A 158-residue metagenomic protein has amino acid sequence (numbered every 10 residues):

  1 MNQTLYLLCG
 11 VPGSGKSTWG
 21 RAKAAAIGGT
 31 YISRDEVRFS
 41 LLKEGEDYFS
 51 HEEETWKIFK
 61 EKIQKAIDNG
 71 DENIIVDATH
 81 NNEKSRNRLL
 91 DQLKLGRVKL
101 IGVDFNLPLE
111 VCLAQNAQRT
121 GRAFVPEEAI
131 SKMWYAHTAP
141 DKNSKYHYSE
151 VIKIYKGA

Functional and structural regions predicted by a protein language model:
M1-C9, S14-S17, A22, A26-T30 (+2 more regions): Conserved GTP-binding G-domain of TRAFAC-class P-loop NTPases and closely related GTPase folds
Y6, I32, I74-V76: Hydrophobic positions in the central parallel beta-sheet of the AAA+
S14, T18-E72, V111: Conserved substrate/cofactor phosphate-moiety recognition/catalytic segment in nucleotide-dependent phosphotransferases
D35, V76-D77, N116: Acidic side chains
Y48-F49, N82, Y155-A158: Intrinsic-disorder/low-complexity, polar/charged segments
H51-D104: Glycine-rich phosphate-binding loop used to anchor ATP phosphates in small-molecule kinases, encompassing both
